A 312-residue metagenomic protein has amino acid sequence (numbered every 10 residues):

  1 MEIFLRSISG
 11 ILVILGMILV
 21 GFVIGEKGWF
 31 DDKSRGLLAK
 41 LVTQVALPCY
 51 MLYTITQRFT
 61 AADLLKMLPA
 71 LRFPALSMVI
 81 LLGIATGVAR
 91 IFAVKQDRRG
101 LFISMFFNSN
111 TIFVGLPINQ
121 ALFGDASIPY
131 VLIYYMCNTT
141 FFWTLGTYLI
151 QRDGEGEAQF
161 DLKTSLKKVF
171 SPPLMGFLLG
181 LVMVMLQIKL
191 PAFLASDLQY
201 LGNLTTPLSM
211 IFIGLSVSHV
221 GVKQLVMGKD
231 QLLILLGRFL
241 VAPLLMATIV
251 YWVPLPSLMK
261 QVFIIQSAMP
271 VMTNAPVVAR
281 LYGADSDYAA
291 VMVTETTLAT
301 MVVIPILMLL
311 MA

Functional and structural regions predicted by a protein language model:
M1-A312: Alpha-helical transmembrane segments of multi-pass small-molecule/ion transporters
